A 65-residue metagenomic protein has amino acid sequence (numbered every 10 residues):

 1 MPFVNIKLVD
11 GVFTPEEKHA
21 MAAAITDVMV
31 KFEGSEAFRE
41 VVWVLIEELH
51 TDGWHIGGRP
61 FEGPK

Functional and structural regions predicted by a protein language model:
P2-K65: A domain-level signal for the structural core that forms small-molecule/cofactor-binding pockets and catalytic centers
